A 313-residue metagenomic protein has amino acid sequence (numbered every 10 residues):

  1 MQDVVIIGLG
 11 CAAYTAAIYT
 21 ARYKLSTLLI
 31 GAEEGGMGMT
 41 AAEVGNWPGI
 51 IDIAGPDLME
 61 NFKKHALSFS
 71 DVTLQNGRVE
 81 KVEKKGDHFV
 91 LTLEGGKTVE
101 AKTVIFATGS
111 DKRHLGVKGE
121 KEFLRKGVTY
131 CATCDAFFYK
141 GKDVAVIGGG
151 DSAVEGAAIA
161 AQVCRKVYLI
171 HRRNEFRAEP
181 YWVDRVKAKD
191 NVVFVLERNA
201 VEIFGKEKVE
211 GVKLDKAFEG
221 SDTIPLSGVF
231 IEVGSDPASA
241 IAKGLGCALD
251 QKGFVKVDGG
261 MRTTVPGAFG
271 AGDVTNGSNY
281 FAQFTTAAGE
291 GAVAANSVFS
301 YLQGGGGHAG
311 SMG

Functional and structural regions predicted by a protein language model:
M1-I7, L28, G35, T73-K142 (+3 more regions): FAD-binding core/adjacent interface of flavoenzyme oxidoreductases
M1-I7, R22-L25, K213-K216, D222-G228 (+4 more regions): Rossmann-like nucleotide/phosphate-binding core characteristic of flavoprotein oxidoreductases
Q2-D71, K142, V154-E179: Beta1-alpha1 glycine-rich phosphate/pyrophosphate-binding loop at the start of Rossmann-like nucleotide-binding domains
G8-A13, G109, G148-G150, G272: Conserved phosphate-binding and hydrolysis motifs of nucleotide-dependent enzymes
V44-P48, I147, R185-A188: Short, hinge-like loop/turn segments at secondary-structure boundaries
A66-L93, T98-A101, Q162-G259, L302-G313: A Rossmann-like FAD-binding core segment of flavoenzymes
D111, G116, K121-F138, V233-T285 (+2 more regions): FAD-site-proximal beta/loop scaffold in flavoenzymes
